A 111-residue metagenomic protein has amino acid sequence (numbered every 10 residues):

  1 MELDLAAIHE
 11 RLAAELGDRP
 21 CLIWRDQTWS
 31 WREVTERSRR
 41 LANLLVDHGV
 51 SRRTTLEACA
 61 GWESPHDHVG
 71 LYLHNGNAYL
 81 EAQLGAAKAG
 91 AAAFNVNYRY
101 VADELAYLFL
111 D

Functional and structural regions predicted by a protein language model:
E2-L3, R32-E36, R99: Conserved phosphate-coordination/catalytic loops
D4, I8-H9, E104: Hydrophobic alpha-helical segments typical of transmembrane helices and their membrane-interface/capping positions
A7-E33, H48, R53-A60: AMP-dependent adenylate-forming
L12, L22, V34, S38-L41 (+5 more regions): Adenylate-forming
Q27, L44-D103: Conserved AMP-binding/adenylate-forming
D103-D111: Short, intrinsically disordered, charge-balanced linker/junction segments flanking boundaries in proteins
